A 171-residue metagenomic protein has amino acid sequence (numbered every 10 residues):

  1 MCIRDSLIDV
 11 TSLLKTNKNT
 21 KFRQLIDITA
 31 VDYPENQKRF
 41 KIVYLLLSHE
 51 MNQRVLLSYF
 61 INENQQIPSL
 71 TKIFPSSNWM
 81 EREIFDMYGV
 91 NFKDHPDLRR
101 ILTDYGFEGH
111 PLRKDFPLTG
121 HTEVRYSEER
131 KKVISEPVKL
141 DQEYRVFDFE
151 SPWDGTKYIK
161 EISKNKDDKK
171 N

Functional and structural regions predicted by a protein language model:
M1-N171: Terminal low-complexity/charged segments
